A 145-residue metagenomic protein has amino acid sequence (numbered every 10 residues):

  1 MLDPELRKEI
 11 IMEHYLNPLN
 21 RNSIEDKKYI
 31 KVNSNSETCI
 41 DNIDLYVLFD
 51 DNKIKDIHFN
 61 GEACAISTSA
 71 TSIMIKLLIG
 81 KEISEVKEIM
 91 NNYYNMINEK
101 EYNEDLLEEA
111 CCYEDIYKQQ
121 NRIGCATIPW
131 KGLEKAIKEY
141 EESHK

Functional and structural regions predicted by a protein language model:
M1-R21, S84-K145: C-terminal binding/interaction regions
N17, R21-G61: Structured beta-strand/loop patches that form or line metal/cofactor-binding pockets in enzymes
N42-D44, N52, I75-K76, E85-E88 (+1 more regions): Short, surface-exposed, polar/charged, turn-prone segments marking secondary-structure boundaries
F59, L78, E114-K118: Residue-level detector of alpha-helix boundaries and kinks
A63-T68: Short, thiol/selenol-centered motifs that function as redox-active sites or metal-ligating centers
A70-E82: Alpha-helical support elements that line or immediately flank enzyme active sites and cofactor-binding pockets
